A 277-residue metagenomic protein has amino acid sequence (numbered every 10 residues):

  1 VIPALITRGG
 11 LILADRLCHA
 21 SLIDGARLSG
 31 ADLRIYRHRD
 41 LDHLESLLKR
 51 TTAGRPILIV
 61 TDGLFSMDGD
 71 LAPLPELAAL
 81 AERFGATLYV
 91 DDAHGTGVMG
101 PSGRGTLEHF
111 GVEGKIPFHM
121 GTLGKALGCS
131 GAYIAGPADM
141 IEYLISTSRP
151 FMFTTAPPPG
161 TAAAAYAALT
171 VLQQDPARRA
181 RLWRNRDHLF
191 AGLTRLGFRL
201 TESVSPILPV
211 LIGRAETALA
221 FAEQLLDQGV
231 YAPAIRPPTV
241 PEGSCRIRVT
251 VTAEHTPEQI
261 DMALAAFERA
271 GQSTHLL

Functional and structural regions predicted by a protein language model:
V1-A20: Conserved PLP-anchoring active-site segment centered on the Schiff-base-forming lysine
A20, L41-D42, G63-D68, G95-V98 (+2 more regions): Short, small-residue-enriched loops and turns at beta-alpha junctions that line or gate enzyme active sites
S29, R83-F84, Q228: Helix C-cap/helix->beta junction micro-motif
R34-V90: Active-site phosphate-binding strand-loop segment of PLP-dependent enzymes
F84-T87, H94, M99-V204, E216: Active-site C-terminal subdomain of aminotransferase-like
A180-G229, T239, G243-S244, V251-A253: Conserved PLP-binding catalytic core of the aspartate aminotransferase-like
D227-Y231, P238-L277: PLP-dependent enzyme catalytic core of the Aspartate aminotransferase-like
